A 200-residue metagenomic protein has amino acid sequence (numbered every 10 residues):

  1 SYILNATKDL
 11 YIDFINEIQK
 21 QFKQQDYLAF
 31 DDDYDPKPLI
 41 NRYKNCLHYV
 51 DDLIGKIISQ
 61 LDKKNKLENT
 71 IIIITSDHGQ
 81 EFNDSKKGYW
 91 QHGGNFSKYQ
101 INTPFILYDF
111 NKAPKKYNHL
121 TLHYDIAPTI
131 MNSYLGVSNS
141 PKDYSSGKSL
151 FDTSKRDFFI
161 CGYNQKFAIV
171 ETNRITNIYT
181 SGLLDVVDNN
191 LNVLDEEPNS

Functional and structural regions predicted by a protein language model:
S1, L47-V50, I54-I57, T70-G79 (+3 more regions): Beta-strand elements within well-structured catalytic alpha/beta cores of enzymes that handle phosphate/sulfate esters
S1-L4, Q80-D84, A168, N177-I178: Short catalytic/ligand-binding loop motif for oxyanion handling, primarily in non-cytosolic enzymes, centered on
S1-N16, S76: A hydrophobic, helix-centered structural microdomain
A6-L10, Y89, G93-G94, N139-S140: Extracytoplasmic
L10-T70: A long, amphipathic alpha-helix that forms part of the scaffold/cap immediately adjacent to metal-dependent active
P36-I40, N95, K112: A short, mixed-charge helix-start or loop-turn motif at secondary-structure junctions
S59-N65, D109-S200: Membrane-interface soluble catalytic domains
D62, K66-F110: Histidine-centered active-site microenvironments of extracellular/periplasmic hydrolases and transferases
